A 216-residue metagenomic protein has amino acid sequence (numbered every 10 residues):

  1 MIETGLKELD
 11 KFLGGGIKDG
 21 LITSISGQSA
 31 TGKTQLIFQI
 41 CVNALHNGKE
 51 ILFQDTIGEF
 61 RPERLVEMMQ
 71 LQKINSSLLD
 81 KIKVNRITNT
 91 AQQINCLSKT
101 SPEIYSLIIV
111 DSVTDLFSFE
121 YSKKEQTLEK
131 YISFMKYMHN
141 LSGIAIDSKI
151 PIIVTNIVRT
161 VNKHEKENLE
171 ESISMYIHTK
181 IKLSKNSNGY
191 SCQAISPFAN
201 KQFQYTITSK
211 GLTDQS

Functional and structural regions predicted by a protein language model:
I2-L6, T34, N89-T90, Y131-F134: A conditional alpha-helix N-cap/helix-loop micro-motif detector
T4-G16: Pre-Walker A adenine-sensing motif
G15-I17, N43-N47, N75-S77, T100-E103 (+3 more regions): Conserved catalytic network of the ASCE P-loop NTPase/AAA+ motor domain
K18-N95: Conserved P-loop
F60-E63, Q92-I94, L116-F119, V161-H164 (+1 more regions): Switch/connector loops and helix/strand junctions flanking conserved nucleotide-binding motifs in nucleotide-processing
Q93-E103, I195-F198: Short, surface-exposed amphipathic charged segments that create phosphate/polyanion-binding patches used for binding
S98-M175: P-loop NTPase motor core
G143-S216: Phosphate-binding/switch region of NTP-binding enzymes
